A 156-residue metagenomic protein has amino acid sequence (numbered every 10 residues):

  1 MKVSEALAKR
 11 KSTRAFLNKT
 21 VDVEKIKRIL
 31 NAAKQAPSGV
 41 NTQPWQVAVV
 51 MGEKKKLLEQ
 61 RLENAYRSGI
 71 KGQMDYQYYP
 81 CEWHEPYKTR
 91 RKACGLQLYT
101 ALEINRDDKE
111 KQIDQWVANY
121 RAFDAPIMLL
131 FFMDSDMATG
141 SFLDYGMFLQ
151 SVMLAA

Functional and structural regions predicted by a protein language model:
M1-A156: Acidic, surface-exposed loops and disordered segments
